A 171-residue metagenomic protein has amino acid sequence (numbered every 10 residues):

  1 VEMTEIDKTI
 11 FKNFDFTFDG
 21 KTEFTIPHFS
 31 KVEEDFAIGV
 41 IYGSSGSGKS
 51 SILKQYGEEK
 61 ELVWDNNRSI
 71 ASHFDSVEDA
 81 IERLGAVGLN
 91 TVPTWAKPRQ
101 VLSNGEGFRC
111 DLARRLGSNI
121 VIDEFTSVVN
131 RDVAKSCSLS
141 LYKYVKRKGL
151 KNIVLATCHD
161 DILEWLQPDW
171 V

Functional and structural regions predicted by a protein language model:
V1-F29: N-terminal pre-Walker A segment at the start of P-loop NTPase domains
S30-L89, C158, E164-L166: ABC ATPase nucleotide-binding domain signature region
F36, T94-Q100: Interfacial catalytic loop of ABC nucleotide-binding domains
G88, N104-I122: GG-anchored amphipathic helix commonly corresponding to the ABC/SMC/Rad50 NBD signature/C-loop
N119, R147-V154: Loop/turn-to-beta-strand initiation segments
V121-N130: Walker B catalytic motif
R131-K148: Helical segment within the ABC ATPase nucleotide-binding domain
K151-N152, H159-V171: C-terminal lobe/lid and adjacent interdomain/linker elements of RecA-like ASCE P-loop ATPase modules
